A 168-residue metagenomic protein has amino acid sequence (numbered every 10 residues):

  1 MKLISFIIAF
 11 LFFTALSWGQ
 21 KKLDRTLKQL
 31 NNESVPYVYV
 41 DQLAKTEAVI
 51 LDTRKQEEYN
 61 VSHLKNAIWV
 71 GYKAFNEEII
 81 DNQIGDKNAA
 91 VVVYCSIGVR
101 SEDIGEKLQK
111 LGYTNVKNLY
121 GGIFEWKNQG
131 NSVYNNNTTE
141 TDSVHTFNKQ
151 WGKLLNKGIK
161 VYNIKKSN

Functional and structural regions predicted by a protein language model:
M1-I7: Positively charged n-region of N-terminal signal peptides that target proteins for export
L3, W18-V40, A44-T46, N60-A89 (+1 more regions): Rhodanese-like catalytic fold shared by cysteine-dependent sulfurtransferases and DSP/PTP-type phosphatases
A9, E33, V49: Short, flexible active-site loop motifs that bind/organize anionic cofactors or intermediates
A9-W18: Hydrophobic h-region of N-terminal signal peptides that target proteins for export in Gram-negative bacteria
V49-R54, A67: Short hydrophobic beta-strand that contains or immediately precedes a catalytic carboxylate
Q56-E58: Short acidic, Gly/Ser-rich segments with clustered Asp/Glu that frequently serve as metal-coordination loops in enzyme
Y94: Short, surface-exposed ligand- or partner-binding patches at beta-edge/loop junctions that are enriched in aromatics
G98-V99: Residue-level detector of alpha-helix initiation sites
